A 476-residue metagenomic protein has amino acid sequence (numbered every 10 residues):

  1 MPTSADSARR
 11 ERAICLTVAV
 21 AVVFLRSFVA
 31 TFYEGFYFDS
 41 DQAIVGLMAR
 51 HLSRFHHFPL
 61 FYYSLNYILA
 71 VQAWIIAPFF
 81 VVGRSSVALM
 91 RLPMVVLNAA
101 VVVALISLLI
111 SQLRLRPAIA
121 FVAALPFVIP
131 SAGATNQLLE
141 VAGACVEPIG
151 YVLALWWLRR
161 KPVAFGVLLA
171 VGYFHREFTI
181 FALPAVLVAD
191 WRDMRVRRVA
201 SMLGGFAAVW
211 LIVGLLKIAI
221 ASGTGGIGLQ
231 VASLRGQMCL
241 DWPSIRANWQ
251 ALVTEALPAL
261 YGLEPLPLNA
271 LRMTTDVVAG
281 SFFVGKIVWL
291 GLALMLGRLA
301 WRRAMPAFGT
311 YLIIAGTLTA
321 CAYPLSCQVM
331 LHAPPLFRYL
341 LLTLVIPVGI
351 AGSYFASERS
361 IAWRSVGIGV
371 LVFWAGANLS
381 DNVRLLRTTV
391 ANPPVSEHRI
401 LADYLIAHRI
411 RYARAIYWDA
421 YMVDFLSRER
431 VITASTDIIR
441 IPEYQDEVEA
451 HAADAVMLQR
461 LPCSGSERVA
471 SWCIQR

Functional and structural regions predicted by a protein language model:
P2-T3, V146, G150-F165, F355: Membrane-interface transmembrane helices that cradle and orient dolichyl/undecaprenyl
L16, V20, L92-R114, L153 (+1 more regions): Transmembrane-helix motifs of polytopic, lipid-linked glycan transferases
V20, D190, P265-P306: Hydrophobic, aromatic-rich transmembrane alpha-helices and their immediate juxtamembrane boundary segments
L25, R198-G285: Membrane-lumen/periplasm interface segments of specific transmembrane helices in polyprenyl phosphate-linked
S27-F32, A73, V87, R91 (+3 more regions): Aromatic- and kink-enriched transmembrane "portal" helix at the membrane-lumen/periplasm boundary that abuts
D41-H51, Y63-S85, V95, A259-L266: Short hydrophobic/aromatic helix or loop-helix immediately within or flanking a transmembrane segment in polytopic
G150, F181-A182, F282-G291, M305-A362: Hydrophobic/aromatic-rich transmembrane helices and adjacent perimembrane loops
V152-L155, P162-E177, A182-A189, A208: Membrane-interface alpha helices of multi-pass inner-membrane proteins
